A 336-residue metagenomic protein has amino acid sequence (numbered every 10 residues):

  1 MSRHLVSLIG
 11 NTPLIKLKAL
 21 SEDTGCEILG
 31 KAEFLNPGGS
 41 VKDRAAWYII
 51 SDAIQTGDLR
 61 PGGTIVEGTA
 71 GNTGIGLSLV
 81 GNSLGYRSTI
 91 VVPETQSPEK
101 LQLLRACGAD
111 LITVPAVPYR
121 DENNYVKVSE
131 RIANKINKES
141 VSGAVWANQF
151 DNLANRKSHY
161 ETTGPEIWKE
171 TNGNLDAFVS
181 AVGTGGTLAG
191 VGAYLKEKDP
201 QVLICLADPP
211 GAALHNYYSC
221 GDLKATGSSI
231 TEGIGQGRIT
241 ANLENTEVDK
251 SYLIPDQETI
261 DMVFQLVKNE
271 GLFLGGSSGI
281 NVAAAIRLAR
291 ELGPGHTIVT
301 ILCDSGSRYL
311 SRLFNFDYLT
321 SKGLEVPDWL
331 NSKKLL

Functional and structural regions predicted by a protein language model:
M1-L336: PLP-dependent amino-acid enzyme catalytic core
